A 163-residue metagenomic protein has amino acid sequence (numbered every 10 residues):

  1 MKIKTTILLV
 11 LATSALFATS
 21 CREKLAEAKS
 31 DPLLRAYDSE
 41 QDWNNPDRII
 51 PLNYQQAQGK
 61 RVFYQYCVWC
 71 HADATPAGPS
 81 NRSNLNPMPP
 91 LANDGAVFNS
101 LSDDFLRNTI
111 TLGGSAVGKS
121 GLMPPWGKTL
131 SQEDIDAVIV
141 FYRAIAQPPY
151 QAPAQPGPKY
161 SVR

Functional and structural regions predicted by a protein language model:
M1-I7: Bacterial N-terminal signal peptides that target proteins for export
L9-A15: Bacterial N-terminal signal peptides
F17-S20: C-terminal motif of bacterial Sec signal peptides marking the signal peptidase cleavage site
R22-K24: Bacterial signal peptide processing site
A26-V62, P158-R163: Electrostatic cytochrome c docking/interface patches
Y54, K60-M88, L112-G121, A144-A152: Periplasmic/extracellular electron-transfer cofactor-ligation site, primarily the c-type cytochrome heme-c attachment
A57-V68, L101-F105, T129-Q132, A154-G157: Sequence context surrounding c-type heme c attachment/ligation sites in exported
N84-I145: Extracytoplasmic electron-transfer domains, predominantly the class I c-type cytochrome c fold
